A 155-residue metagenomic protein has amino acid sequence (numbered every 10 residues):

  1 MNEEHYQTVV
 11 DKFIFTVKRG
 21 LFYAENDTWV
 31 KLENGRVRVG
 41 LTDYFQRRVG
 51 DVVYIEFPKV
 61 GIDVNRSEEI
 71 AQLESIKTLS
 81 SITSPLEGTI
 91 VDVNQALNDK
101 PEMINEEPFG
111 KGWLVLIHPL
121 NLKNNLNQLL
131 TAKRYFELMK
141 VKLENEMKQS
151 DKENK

Functional and structural regions predicted by a protein language model:
M1-V60, V93-K155: Non-catalytic terminal segments and appended small domains
F22, E56, D63, E74 (+1 more regions): Small beta-strand-rich domains/subdomains or short beta-sheet motifs embedded in larger alpha/beta proteins
G61-I76, I117: A structural signal for short beta-strand/turn segments enriched in small hydrophobics and glycine
